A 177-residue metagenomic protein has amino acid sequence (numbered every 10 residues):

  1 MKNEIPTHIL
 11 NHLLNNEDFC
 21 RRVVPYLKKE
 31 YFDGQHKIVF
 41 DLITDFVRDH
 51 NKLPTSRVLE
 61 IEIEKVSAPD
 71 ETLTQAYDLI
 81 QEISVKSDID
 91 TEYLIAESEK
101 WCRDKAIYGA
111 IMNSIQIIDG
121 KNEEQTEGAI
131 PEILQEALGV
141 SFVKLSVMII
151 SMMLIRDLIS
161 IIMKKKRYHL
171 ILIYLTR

Functional and structural regions predicted by a protein language model:
M1-W101: Noncatalytic partner-interaction/assembly domains of nucleic-acid and motor enzyme complexes, especially the accessory
K2, L27-K29, D33, D90 (+4 more regions): Alpha-helix initiation/capping motif
N11, E136-R177: The Walker A/P-loop phosphate-binding site
R21-Y26, T55-L59, T74-Q75, Y93 (+4 more regions): Short coil/turn segments at secondary-structure boundaries
K29-E30, L59, I63, S114-I118 (+3 more regions): Solvent-exposed, non-transmembrane amphipathic alpha-helical segments
D33, I63-S67, I117-N122, L138 (+1 more regions): Short amphipathic alpha-helical patches
R48-N51, D119, M163: Short, flexible helix-adjacent loops and helix caps
V85-I150: Interdomain "pre-motor" coupling segment immediately N-terminal to P-loop NTPase/helicase cores
